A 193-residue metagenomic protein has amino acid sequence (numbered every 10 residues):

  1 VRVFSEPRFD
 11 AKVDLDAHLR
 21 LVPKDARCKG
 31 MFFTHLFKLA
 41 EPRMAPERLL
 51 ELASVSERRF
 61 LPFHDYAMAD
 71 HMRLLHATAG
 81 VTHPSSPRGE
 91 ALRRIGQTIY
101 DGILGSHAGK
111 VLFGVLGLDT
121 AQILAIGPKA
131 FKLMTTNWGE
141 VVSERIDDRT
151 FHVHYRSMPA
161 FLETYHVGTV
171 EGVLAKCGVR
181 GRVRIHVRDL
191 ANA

Functional and structural regions predicted by a protein language model:
R2-A108: N-terminal low-complexity or simple alpha-helical regulatory segments that function as activation/interaction modules
R2-F4, F9-L15, L19, P23 (+3 more regions): Short terminal or interdomain "cap/linker" segment that borders an active site or interface and mediates
R58-Y165, V187: Amphipathic interaction/junction segments at domain boundaries or subunit interfaces
